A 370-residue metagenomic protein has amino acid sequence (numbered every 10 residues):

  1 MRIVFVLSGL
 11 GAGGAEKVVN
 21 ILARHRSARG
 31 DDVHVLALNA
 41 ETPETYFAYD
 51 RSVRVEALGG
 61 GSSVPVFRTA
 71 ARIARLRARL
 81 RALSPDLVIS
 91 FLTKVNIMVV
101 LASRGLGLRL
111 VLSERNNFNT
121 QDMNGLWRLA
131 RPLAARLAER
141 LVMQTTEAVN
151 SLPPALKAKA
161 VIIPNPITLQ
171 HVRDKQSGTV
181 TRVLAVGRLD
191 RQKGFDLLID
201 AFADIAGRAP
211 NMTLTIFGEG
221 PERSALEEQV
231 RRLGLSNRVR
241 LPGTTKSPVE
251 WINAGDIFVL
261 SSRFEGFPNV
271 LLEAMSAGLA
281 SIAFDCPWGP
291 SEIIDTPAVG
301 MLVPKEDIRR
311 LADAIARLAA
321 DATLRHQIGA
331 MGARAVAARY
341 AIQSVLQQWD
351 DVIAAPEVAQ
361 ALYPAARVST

Functional and structural regions predicted by a protein language model:
F5-G13, K17-F67, P153, P221: N-terminal strand-loop element at the rim of the active site of nucleotide-sugar-dependent glycosyltransferases
G13-I21, I97-M98, T181, A185-D204 (+3 more regions): A conserved mid-protein helix/loop that constitutes part of the nucleotide-sugar donor-binding site
S90-N96, E114: Short His-centered aromatic/hydrophobic patch
R136-V172: Donor nucleotide-sugar binding/catalytic pocket of nucleotide-sugar-dependent glycosyltransferases
R231, R310, R317, L324-A338 (+2 more regions): A short, well-ordered alpha-helix in the C-terminal region of glycosyltransferases
T244, R263: Aromatic "clamp/platform" in nucleotide-sugar-dependent glycosyltransferases that forms part of the donor/acceptor
A280-F284: Short hydrophobic beta-strand element within catalytic cores of glycosyltransferases and related nucleotide-activated
D285, D295-R309, A316-T323: Conserved acidic donor-binding segment of nucleotide-sugar-dependent glycosyltransferases
